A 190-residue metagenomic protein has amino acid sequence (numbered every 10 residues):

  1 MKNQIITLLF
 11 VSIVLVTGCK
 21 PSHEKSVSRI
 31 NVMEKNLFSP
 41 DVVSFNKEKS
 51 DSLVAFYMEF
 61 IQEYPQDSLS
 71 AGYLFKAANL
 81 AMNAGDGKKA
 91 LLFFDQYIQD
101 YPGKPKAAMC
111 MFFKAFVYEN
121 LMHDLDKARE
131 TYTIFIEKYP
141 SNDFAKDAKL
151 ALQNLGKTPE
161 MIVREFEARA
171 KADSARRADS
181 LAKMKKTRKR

Functional and structural regions predicted by a protein language model:
L15-G18: C-terminal motif of bacterial Sec signal peptides marking the signal peptidase cleavage site
V27, K35-G72: Post-signal-peptide N-terminal segment of Sec-exported extracytoplasmic proteins
R29, M33-L37, L74, M111 (+1 more regions): TPR repeat positional signature
S44, A81, Y118-E119, G156: Residue at a conserved register position within TPR or TPR-like alpha-solenoid repeats
K47, A84, L121-M122, P159: Structural motif corresponding to the intra-repeat A-B loop/turn of tetratricopeptide repeats
F60-S70, I98-A107, M122, I136-A151 (+1 more regions): Short solvent-exposed coil/turn linkers within tandem alpha-helical repeat scaffolds
